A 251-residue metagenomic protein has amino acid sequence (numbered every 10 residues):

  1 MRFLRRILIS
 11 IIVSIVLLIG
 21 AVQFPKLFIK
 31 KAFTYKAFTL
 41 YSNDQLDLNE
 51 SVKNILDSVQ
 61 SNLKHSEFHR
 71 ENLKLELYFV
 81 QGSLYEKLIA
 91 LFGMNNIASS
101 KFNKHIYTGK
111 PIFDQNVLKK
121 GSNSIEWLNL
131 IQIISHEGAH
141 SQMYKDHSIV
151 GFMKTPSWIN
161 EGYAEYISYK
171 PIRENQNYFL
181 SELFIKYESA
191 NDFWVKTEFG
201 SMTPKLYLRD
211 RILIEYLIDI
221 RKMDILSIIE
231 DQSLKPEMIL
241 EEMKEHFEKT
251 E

Functional and structural regions predicted by a protein language model:
M1-R6: Positively charged n-region of N-terminal signal peptides that target proteins for export
I9-S10, S14, L18-V22, V195-E251: Pan-zinc metallopeptidase signature
L27-S141, K145-I149: Juxtacatalytic substrate-recognition/specificity segment
K53-Q60, E161, E165, R211-I214 (+1 more regions): Extracytoplasmic/secreted envelope proteins and their assembly/folding machinery, especially bacterial periplasmic
K64-F68, A139-S148, S168-R173, I218-M223 (+3 more regions): Sec-exported extracytoplasmic/periplasmic mature domains
K64-Y78, V150-T155, N177-L180, D224-D231: Surface-exposed patches in mature extracellular/periplasmic domains of secreted proteins
V117-G121, Y144-V150, N177-F179, I185-S201: Substrate-binding clefts and substrate-entry loops adjacent to catalytic sites of polymer-processing enzymes acting on
M153-D192: Post-HExxH zinc-binding segment in Zn-dependent metallohydrolases
